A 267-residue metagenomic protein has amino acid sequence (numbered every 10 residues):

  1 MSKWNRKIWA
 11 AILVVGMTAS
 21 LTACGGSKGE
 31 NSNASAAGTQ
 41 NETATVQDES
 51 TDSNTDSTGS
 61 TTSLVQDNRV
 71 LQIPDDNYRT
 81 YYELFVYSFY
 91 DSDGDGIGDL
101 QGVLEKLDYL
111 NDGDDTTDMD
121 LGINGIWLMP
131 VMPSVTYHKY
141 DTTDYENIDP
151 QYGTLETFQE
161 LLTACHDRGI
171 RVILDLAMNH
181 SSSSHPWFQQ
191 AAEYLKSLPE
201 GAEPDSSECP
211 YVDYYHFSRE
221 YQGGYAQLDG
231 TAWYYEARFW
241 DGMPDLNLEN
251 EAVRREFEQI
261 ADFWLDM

Functional and structural regions predicted by a protein language model:
M1-S2, G26: Non-catalytic effector/regulatory segments
S2-I12: Bacterial N-terminal signal peptides that target proteins for export
L13-T18: Hydrophobic helical h-region of N-terminal Sec-dependent signal peptides in bacterial secretory/periplasmic proteins
S20-A23: C-terminal motif of bacterial Sec signal peptides marking the signal peptidase cleavage site
G25-G26, T62-E258: Acidic/aromatic-lined carbohydrate-recognition and catalytic surfaces of CAZymes acting on diverse glycans
G25-N54, T58: Short, low-complexity, disordered segments immediately C-terminal to signal peptides in bacterial exported proteins
T55-T58, A252, Q259-M267: Short, intrinsically disordered, charge-balanced linker/junction segments flanking boundaries in proteins
